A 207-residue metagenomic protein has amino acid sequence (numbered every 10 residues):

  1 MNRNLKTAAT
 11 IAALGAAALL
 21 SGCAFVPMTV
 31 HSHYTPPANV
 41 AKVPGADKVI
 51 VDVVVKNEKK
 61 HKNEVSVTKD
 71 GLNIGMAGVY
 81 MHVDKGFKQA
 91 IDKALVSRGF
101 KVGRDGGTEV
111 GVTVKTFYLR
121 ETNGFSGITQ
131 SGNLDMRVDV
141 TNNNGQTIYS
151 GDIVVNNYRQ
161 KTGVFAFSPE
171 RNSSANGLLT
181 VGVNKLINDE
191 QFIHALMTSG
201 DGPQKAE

Functional and structural regions predicted by a protein language model:
N2-A12: Bacterial N-terminal signal peptides that target proteins for export
A17-L20: Bacterial Sec-type N-terminal signal peptides, specifically the leucine/valine-rich hydrophobic h-region
C23-K85, Q191-E207: A structural "domain/chain start" motif
A24-Y34, R98-S150, N157-F165: Surface-exposed short loop/turn segments
P44, S131-N133, N143-Q160, N188-Q204: Short secondary-structure transition/capping segments
S66-Y80, Q146-N188: Short secondary-structure boundary motifs at beta->alpha junctions and helix caps
A77-V102: Mid-chain, structured segments of secreted extracytoplasmic proteins
D92-F100, L119, V183-F192: Sec-exported extracytoplasmic/periplasmic mature domains
